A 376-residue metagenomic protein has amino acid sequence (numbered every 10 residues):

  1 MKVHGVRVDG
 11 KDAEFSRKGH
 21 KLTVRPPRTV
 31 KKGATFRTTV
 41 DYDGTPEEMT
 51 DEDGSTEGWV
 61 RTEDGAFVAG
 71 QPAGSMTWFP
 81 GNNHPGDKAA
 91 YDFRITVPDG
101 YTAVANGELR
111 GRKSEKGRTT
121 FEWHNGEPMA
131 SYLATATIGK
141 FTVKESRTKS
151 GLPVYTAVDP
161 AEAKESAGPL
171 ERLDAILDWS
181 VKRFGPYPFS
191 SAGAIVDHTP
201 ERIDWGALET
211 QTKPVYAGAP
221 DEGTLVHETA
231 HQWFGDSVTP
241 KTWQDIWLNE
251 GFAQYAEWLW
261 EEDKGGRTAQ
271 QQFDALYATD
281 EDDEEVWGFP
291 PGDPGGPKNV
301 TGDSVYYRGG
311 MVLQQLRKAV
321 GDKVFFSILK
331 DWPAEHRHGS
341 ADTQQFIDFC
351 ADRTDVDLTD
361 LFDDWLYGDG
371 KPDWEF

Functional and structural regions predicted by a protein language model:
M1-V60: A surface-exposed beta-strand-loop module
D12-E14, R25-V30, W78-N83, E108-R112: Beta-strand-rich interaction surfaces with strong enrichment in secreted/lumenal proteins
V24-T29, P80, D159-G168, V215 (+4 more regions): Second-shell loop/turn segments in exported
K32, D41-Y91: Glycine/proline-rich low-complexity spacer/linker segments in large multi-domain proteins
H84-V226, Y255: Hydrophobic helix-coil surface modules that form long, contiguous segments used for peptide/substrate interaction
G86, Q211-A275: Zinc-dependent metallopeptidase catalytic helix centered on the HExxH motif and its immediate flanking segment
D282-G302: The feature captures the short pre-catalytic strand/loop hairpin that immediately precedes and shapes the active-site
G302-F376: Amphipathic alpha-helical substructures
